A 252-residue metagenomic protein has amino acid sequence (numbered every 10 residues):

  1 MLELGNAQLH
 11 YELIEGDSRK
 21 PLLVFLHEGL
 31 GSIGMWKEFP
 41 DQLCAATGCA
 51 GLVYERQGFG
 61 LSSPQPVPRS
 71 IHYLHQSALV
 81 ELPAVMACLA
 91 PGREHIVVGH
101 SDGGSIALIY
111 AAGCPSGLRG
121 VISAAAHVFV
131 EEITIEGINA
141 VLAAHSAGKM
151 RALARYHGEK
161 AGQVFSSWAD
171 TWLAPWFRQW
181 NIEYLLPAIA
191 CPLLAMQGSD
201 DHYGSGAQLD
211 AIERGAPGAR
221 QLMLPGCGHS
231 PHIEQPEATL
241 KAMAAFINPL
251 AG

Functional and structural regions predicted by a protein language model:
L4-I14: A short loop-to-beta-strand scaffold at the N-terminal edge of the catalytic core in hydrolase folds
L13-P64: Conserved HGGG/HGGXW glycine-rich cap/lid loop of the alpha/beta-hydrolase fold
T47, V53-H95: Active-site loop/oxyanion-hole signature of alpha/beta-hydrolase fold enzymes
S105-K149: Flexible "cap/lid" loop of the alpha/beta hydrolase fold
I189, A195-Q197: Short beta-strand/loop motif that positions the catalytic acidic residue of the alpha/beta-hydrolase fold
D200-G204: Acidic catalytic loop of the alpha/beta-hydrolase fold
R214-S230: Catalytic histidine neighborhood in serine/cysteine hydrolases with alpha/beta-hydrolase-type architecture
G226-G252: Catalytic active-site module of serine/aspartate enzymes centered on a nucleophile-bearing elbow/loop
